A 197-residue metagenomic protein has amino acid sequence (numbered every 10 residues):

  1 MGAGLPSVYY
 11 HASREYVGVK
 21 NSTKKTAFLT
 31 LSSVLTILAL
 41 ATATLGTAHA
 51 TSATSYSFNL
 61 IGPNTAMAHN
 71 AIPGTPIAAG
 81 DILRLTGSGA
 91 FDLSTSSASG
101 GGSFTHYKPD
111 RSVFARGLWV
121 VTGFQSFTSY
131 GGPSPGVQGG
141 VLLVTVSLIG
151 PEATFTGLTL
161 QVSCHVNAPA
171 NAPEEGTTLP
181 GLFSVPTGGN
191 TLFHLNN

Functional and structural regions predicted by a protein language model:
M1-G18: N-terminal amphipathic/basic-hydrophobic helices that include classical n-h-c signal peptides and signal-anchor
A12-S13, V19, D92, S103-T105 (+1 more regions): General secretory precursor processing signal
K20-V34: Bacterial N-terminal signal peptides that target proteins for export
L31-A43: Bacterial N-terminal signal peptides
G46-A115, V120-V121, Q125, L182-N197: N-terminal segment immediately downstream of the Sec signal-peptide cleavage site in secreted/extracellular proteins
T122-P135: Short amphipathic beta-strand and strand-loop transition segments with alternating hydrophobic
G132-S184: Extracytosolic low-complexity repeat regions of secreted or lipid-anchored proteins
